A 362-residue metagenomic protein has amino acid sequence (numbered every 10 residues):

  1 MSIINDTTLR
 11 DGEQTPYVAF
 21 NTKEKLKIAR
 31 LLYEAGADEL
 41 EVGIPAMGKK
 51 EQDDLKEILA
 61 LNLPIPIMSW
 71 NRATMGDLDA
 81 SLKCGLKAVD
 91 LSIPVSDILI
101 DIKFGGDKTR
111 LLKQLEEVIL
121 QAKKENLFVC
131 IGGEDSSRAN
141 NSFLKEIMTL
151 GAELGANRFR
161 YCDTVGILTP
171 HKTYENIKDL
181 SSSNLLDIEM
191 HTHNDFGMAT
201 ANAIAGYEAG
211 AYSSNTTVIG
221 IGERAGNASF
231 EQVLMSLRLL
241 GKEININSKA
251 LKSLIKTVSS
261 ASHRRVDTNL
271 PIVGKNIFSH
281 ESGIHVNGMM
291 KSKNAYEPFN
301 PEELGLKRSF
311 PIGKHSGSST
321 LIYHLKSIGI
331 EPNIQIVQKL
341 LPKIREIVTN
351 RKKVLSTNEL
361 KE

Functional and structural regions predicted by a protein language model:
S2, I244-E362: A mid-to-C-terminal "edge-of-domain" accessory segment
S2-I4, D11-L40, E57-L61, M75-I188 (+1 more regions): Alpha/beta enzyme core
A35, L61, S92, V118-Q121 (+9 more regions): Change "in soluble alpha/beta enzymes" to "in soluble alpha/beta proteins
A46-L63, S69, T74-D79: N-terminal active-site wall of soluble small-molecule enzyme domains
P66, R160, S213-T216: Short hydrophobic alpha-helical runs that function as membrane-insertion/retention elements
S69, D135-F143, H193-M198: Active-site glycine- and acidic-residue-rich loops that bind and position anionic ligands or nucleotide-like cofactors
I100, D163, T216-G222, M235-I244 (+2 more regions): Short beta-alpha connecting loops at secondary-structure transitions that line or flank enzyme active sites
L168, Y174-K291: Catalytic alpha/beta core domains of metabolic enzymes, predominantly
